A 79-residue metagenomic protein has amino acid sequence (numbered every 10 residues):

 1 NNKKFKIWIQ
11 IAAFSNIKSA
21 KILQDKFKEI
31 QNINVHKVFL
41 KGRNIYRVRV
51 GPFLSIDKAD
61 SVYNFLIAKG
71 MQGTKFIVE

Functional and structural regions predicted by a protein language model:
N2-F5, S15-E79: Extracytoplasmic
A12: Conserved beta3-strand ATP-binding lysine motif
